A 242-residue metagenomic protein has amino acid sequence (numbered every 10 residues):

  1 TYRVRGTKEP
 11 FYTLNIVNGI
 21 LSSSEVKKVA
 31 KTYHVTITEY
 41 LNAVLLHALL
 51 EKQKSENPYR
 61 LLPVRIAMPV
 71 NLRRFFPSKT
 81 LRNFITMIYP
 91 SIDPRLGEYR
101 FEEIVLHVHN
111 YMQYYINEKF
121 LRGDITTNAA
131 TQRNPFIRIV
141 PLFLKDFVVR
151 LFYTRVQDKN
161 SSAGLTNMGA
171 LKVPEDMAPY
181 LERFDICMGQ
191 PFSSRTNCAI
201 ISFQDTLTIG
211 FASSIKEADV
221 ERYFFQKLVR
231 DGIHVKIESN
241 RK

Functional and structural regions predicted by a protein language model:
T1-V35: Flexible, P/S/T/G-rich "lid" or insertion loops adjacent to the active sites of thioester-utilizing
I16-L21, K27, L50-K242: Acyl-thioester-dependent acyl-group transfer interface
I37-L46: Short amphipathic alpha-helical segments
